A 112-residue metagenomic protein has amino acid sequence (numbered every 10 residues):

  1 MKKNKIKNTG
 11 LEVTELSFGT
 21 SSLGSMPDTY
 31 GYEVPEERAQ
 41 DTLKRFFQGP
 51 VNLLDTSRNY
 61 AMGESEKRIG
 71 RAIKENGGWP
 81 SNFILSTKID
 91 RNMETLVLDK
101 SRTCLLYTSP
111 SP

Functional and structural regions predicted by a protein language model:
M1-I84: N-terminal binding-site loop/beta-alpha segment at the start of enzyme catalytic domains that lines or forms
G24-D28, N92-V97: A short acidic, helix-capping loop that chelates divalent metal ions and anchors anionic groups
S81-E94: A short, structured active-site edge motif that brings together acidic residues
S101-L106: Glycine-rich anion/phosphate-binding loops
Y107-P112: Conserved small/polar residues in nucleotide/adenosyl-binding loops
